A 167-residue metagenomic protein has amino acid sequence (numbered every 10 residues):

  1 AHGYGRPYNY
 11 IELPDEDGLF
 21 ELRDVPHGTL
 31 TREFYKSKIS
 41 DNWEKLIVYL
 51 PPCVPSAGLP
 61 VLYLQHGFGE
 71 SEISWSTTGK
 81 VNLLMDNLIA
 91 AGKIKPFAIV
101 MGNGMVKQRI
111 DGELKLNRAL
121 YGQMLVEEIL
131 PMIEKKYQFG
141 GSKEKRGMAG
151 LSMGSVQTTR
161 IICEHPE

Functional and structural regions predicted by a protein language model:
A1-E167: Non-catalytic cap/lid and distal C-terminal segments of serine-dependent acyl enzymes
